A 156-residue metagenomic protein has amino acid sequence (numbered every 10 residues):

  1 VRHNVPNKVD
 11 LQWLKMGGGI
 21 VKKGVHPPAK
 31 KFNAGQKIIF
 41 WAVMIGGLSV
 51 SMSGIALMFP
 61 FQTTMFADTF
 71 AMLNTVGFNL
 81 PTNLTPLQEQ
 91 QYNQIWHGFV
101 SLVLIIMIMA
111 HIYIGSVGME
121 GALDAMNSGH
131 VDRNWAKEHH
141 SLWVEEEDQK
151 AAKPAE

Functional and structural regions predicted by a protein language model:
V1-E156: Membrane-embedded alpha-helical bundles that constitute the cytochrome b-like, heme-associated redox core of multi-pass
